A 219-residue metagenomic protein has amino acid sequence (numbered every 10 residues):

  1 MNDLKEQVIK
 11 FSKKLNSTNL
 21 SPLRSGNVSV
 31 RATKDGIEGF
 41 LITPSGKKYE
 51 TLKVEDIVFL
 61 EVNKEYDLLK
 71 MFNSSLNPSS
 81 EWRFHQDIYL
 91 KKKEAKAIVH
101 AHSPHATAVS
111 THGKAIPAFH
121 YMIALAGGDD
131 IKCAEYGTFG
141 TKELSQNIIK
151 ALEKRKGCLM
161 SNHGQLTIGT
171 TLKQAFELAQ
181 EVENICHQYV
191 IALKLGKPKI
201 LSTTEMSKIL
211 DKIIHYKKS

Functional and structural regions predicted by a protein language model:
M1-S219: Glycine-rich flexible loops
